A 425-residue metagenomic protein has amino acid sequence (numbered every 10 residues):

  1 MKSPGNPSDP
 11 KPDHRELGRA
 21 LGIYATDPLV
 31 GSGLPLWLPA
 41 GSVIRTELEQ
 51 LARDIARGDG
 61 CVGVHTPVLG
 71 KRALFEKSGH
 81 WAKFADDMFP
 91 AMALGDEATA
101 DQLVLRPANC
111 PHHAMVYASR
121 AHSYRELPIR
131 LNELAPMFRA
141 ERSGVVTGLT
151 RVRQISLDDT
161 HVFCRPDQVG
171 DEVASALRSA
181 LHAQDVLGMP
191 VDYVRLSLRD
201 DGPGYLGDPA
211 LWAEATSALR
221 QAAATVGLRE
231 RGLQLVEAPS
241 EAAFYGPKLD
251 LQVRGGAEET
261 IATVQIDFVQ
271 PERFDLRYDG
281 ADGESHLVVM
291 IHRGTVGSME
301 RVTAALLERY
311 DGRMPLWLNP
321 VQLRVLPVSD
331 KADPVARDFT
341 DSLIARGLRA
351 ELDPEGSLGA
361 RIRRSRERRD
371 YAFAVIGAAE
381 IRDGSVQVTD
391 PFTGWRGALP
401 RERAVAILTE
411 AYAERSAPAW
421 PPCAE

Functional and structural regions predicted by a protein language model:
M1-E425: NTP/phosphate- and nucleic-acid-binding module
